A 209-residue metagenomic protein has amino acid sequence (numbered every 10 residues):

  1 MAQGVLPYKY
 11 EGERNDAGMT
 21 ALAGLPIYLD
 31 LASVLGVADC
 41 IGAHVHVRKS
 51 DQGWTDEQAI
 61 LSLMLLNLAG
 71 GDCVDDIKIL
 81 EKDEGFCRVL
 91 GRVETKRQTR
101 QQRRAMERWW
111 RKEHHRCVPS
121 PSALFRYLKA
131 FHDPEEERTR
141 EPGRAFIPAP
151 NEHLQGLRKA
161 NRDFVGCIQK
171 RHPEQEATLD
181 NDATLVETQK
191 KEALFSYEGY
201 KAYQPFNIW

Functional and structural regions predicted by a protein language model:
M1-W209: Dynamic "connector" segments at or just before major functional cores
